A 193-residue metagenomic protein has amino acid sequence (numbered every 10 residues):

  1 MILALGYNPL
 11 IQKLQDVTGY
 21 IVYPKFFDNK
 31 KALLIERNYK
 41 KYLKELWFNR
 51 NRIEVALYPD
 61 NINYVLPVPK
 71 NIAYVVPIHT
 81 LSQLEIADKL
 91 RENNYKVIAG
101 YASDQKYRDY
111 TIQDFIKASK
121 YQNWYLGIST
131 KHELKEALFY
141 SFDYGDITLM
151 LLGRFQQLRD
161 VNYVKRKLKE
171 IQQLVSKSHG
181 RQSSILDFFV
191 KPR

Functional and structural regions predicted by a protein language model:
M1-K70, S119, F155-R193: Non-catalytic, usually N-terminal nucleic-acid engagement modules in DNA/RNA processing proteins
A4-N8, I21-F26, A56-P59, V75-H79 (+3 more regions): A cross-family glycoside hydrolase active-site/sugar-binding cleft signature
N51-I53, N94-Y95, F142: A structural motif
V76-Y107: Histidine/lysine/aspartate-rich catalytic loop segments that bind and position anionic ligands
L84-K89, Q122-N123, S129-Y144: Catalytic cores of alpha/beta
L84-L90, K106-D114, L134-E136, G153-N162: Short, charged, surface-exposed secondary-structure boundary motifs
K96-Y125, E133-K135: Donor nucleotide-activated moiety binding/catalytic core segment of transferases that use nucleotide-activated donors
A102-Q105, S129, L138-L168: Glycine-rich phosphate-binding active-site loops on the catalytic face of alpha/beta enzymes
